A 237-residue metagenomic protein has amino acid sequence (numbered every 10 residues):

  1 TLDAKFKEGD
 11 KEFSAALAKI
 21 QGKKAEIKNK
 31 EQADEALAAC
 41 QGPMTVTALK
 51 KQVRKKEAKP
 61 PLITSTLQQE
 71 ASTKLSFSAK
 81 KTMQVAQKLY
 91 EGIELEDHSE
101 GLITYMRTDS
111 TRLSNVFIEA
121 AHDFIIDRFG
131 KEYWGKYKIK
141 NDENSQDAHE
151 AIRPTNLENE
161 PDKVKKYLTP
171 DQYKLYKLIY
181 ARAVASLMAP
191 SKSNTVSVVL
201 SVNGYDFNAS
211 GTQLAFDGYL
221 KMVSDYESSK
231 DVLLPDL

Functional and structural regions predicted by a protein language model:
T1-E91, F124-W134, E143, N159-L237: Long, highly charged, low-complexity internal segments
L2-F6, I103, T108: A short beta-strand micro-motif
T66-E70, L102, A151: A general alpha-helix detector
Y90-Y105, V184: A short, conserved structural fragment
I93, D97, N115-A121, E150-A151 (+1 more regions): Alpha-helix boundary/capping detector
L95, L157-E158: Short connector loops/turns at beta-strand edges and beta->alpha or beta->beta junctions
M106-N156: Metal-dependent DNA phosphodiester-chemistry modules and their immediately adjacent helices/loops in DNA-processing
